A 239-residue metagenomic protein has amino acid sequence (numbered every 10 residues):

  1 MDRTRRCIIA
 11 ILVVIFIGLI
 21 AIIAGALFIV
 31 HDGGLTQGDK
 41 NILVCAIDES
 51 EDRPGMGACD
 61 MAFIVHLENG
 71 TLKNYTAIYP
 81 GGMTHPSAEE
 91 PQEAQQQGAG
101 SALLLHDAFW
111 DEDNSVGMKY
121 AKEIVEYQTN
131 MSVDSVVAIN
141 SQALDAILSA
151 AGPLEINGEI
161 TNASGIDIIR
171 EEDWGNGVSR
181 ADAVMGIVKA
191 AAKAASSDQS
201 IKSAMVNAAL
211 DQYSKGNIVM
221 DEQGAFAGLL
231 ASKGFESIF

Functional and structural regions predicted by a protein language model:
D2-F239: Non-catalytic, solvent-exposed segments at the cell envelope interface
